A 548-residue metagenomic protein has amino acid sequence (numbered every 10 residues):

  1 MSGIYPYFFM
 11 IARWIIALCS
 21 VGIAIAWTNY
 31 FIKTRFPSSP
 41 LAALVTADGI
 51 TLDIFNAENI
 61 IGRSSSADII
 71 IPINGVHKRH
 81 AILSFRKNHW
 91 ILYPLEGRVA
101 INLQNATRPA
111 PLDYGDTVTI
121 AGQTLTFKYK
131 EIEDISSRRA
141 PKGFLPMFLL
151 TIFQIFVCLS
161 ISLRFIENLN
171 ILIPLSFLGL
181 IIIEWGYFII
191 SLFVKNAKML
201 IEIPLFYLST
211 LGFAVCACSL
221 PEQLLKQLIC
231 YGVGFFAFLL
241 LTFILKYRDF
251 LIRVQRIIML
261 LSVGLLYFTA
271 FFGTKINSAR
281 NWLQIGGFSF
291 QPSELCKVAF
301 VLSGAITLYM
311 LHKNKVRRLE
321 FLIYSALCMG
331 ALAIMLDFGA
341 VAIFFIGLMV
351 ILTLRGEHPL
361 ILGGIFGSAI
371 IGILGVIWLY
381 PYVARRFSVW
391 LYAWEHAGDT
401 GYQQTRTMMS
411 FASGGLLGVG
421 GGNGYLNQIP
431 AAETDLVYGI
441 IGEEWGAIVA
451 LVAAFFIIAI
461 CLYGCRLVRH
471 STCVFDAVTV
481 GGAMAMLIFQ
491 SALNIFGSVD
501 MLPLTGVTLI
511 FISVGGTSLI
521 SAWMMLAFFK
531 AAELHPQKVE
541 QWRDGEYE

Functional and structural regions predicted by a protein language model:
M1-P72, I132-E133: Intrinsically disordered, low-complexity acidic Ser/Thr-rich regulatory segments
S2-M10, I54, I161-P174, S219-K226: Membrane-helix interface and helix-disruption motif detector
I11-A12, S136-L150, A197: N-terminal membrane topogenic signal
D53-Q123: Forkhead-associated
Q123-F127, E131-I132: Short, charged beta-turn/beta-strand-edge "cap" motif at the junction between a beta-strand and an adjacent loop
I173-T400, G439-D500, M524, F528 (+1 more regions): Hydrophobic alpha-helical transmembrane segments of multi-pass inner membrane proteins, especially in bacterial systems
A393-V437, I448-V449: TM-adjacent membrane-interface loops and short helices in multi-pass inner/ER membrane proteins
D500-W542: Transmembrane alpha-helices of multi-pass inner-membrane enzymes
